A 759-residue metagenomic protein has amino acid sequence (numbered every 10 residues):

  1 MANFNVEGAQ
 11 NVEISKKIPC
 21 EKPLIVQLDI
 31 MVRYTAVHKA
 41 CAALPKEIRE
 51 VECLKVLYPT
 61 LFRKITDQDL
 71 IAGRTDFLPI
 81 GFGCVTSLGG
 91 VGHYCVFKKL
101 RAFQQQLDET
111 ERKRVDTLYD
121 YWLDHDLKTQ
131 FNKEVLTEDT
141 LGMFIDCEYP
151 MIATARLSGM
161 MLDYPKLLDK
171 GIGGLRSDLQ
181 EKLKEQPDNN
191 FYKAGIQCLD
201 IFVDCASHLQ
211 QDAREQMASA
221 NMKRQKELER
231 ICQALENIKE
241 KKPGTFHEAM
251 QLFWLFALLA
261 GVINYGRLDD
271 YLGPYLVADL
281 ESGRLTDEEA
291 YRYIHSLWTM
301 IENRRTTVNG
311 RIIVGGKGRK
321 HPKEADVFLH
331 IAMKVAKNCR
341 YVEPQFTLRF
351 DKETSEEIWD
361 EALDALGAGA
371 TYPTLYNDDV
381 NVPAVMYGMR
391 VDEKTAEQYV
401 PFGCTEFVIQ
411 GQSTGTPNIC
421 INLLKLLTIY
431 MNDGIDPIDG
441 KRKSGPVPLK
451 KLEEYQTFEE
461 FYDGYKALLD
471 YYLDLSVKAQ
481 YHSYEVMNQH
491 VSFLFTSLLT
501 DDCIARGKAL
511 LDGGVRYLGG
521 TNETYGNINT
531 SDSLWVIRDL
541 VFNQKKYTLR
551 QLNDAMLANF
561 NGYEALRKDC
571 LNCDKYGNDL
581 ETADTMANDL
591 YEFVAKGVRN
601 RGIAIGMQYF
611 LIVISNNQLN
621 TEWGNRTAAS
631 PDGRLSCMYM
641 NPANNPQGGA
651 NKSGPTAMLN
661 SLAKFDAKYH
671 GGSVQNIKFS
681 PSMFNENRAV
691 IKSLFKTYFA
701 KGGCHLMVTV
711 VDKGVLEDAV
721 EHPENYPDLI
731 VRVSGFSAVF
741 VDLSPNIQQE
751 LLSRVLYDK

Functional and structural regions predicted by a protein language model:
A2-G195, K223-Q233, K242-K759: Conserved catalytic cores of very large enzyme subunits
K193-S207: Extended non-globular scaffold/tether segments
A206-A213, G273: Extended amphipathic alpha-helical scaffold segments
Q216-K223: A conserved hydrophobic secondary-structure block that centers on an alpha-helix together with its immediately flanking
